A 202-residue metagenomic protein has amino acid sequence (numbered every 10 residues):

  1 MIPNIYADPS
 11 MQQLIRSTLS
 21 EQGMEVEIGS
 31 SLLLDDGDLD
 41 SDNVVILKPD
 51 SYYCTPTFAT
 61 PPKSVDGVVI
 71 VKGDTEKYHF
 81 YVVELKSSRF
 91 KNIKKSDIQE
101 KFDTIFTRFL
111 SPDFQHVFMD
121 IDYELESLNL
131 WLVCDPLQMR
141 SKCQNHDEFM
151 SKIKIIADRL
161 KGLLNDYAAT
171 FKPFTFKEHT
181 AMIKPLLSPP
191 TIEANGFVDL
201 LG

Functional and structural regions predicted by a protein language model:
M1-T60, G202: Acidic-basic catalytic patches of nuclease active cores, encompassing PD-(D/E)XK and other metal-cofactor nuclease
D38, S51, V71, S87-R89 (+1 more regions): Short, flexible loop/turn elements at secondary-structure junctions
P56-P62, F90-W131: Acidic, metal/cofactor-coordinating or nucleic-acid-engaging core segments within structured domains
K63, V69-K77, K95-I98: Short, well-structured hydrophobic secondary-structure segments
G67-V69, H79-S88, I105: Conserved catalytic cores of phosphodiester-cleaving nucleases, focusing on short active-site segments
I70-G73, F109-F114, Q138: Short regulatory "switch" loops immediately downstream of catalytic or recognition motifs within protein catalytic
Y81, I93-K95, S141-N145: Short, conserved acidic/polar surface loops in the N-terminal third of protein domains
V117-G202: Domain-level recognition of nuclease-like catalytic cores that cleave nucleotide substrates
